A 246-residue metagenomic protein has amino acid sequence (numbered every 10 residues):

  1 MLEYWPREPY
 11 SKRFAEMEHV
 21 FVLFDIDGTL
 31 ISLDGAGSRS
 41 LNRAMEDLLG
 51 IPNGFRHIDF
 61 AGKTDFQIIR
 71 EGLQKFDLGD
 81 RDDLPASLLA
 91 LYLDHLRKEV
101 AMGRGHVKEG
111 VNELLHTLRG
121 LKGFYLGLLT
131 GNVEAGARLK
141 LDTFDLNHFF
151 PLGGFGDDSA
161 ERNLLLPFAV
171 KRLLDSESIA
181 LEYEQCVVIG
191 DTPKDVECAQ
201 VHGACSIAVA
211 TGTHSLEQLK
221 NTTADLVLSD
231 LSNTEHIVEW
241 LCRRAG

Functional and structural regions predicted by a protein language model:
L2-F24, F76, D80, G246: Non-catalytic pre-domain segments flanking phosphatase-related domains
Y10-A61: Active-site neighborhood of HAD-like aspartate-dependent phosphohydrolases
L23, R97-L128, E134, R138: Short, acidic loop-to-helix structural element flanking the phosphoryl-transfer center in phosphate-processing enzymes
N42, Q67-D80, A169-R172: Helix-loop "lid/cap" segments that line or gate small-molecule binding pockets
Y92-L93: Membrane-embedded alpha-helical bundles of multi-pass transporters/translocases, especially carrier/permease families
H106, G127, N132-V187, P193-H202: Substrate-recognition "cap/lid" segment bordering the active-site pocket of phosphatases
D145-L152, Q218-H236: Structural recognition of alpha->loop->beta junctions
V188-L226: Acidic, Mg2+-coordinating phosphoryl-transfer loop and its flanking beta/alpha structural elements, shared across
